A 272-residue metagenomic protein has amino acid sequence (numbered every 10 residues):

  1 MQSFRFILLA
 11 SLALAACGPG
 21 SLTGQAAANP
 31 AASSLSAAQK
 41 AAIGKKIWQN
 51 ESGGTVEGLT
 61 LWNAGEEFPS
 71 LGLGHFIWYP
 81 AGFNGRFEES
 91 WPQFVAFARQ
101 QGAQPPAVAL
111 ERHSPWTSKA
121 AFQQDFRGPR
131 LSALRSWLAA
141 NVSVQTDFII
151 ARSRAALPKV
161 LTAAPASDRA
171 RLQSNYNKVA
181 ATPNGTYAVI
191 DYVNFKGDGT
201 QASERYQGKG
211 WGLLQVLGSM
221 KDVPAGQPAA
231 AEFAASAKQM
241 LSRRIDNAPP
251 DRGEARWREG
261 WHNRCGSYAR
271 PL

Functional and structural regions predicted by a protein language model:
M1-I7: Bacterial N-terminal signal peptides that target proteins for export
L9-S11: Residue-level signal for mature regions of secreted extracellular proteins and peptides
C17-P19: N-terminal Sec signal peptide cleavage junction
S21-A31: Short, low-complexity, disordered segments immediately C-terminal to signal peptides in bacterial exported proteins
N29-L272: Cell-wall polysaccharide-cleaving catalytic domain and substrate-binding groove, primarily in peptidoglycan/chitin
